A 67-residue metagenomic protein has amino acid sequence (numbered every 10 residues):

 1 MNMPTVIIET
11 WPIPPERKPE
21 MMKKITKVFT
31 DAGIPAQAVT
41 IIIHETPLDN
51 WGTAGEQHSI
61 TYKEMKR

Functional and structural regions predicted by a protein language model:
M1-R67: A domain-level signal for the structural core that forms small-molecule/cofactor-binding pockets and catalytic centers
